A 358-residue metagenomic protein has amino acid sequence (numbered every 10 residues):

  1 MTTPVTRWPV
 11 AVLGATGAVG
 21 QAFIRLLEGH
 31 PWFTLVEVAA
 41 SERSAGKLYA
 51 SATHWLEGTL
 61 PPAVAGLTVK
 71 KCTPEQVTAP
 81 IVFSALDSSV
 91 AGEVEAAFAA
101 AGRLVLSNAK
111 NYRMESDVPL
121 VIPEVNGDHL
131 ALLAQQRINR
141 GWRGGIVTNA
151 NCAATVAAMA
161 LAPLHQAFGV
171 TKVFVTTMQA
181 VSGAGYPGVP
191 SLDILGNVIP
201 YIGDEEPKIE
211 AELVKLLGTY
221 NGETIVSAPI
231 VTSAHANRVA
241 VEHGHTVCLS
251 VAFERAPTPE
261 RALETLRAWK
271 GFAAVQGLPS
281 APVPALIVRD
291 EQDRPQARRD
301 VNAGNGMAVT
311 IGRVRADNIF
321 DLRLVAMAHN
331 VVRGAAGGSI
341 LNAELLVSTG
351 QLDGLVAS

Functional and structural regions predicted by a protein language model:
M1-Y201, V231, A303, V309-T310 (+2 more regions): N-terminal Rossmann-like NAD(P) cofactor-binding subdomain of oxidoreductases, focused on the glycine-rich
V181-S358: Charged docking surfaces used in two-component/phosphorelay signaling
